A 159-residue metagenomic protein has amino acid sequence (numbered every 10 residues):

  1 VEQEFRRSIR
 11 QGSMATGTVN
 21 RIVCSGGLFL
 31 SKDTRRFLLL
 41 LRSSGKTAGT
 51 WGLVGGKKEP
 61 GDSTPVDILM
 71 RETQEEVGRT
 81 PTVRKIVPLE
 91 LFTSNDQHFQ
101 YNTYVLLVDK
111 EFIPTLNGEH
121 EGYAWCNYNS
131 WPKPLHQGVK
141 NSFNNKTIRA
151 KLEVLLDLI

Functional and structural regions predicted by a protein language model:
E2-L38: Conserved N-terminal beta-strand and adjoining loop/helix that marks the start of the Nudix/MutT-like hydrolase domain
R10, G17-T18, S31, T50 (+3 more regions): Catalytic phosphate/metal-binding cores of nucleic-acid and nucleotide-processing enzymes, i.e., regions that mediate
V19, G45, F92-D96: A short beta-turn/loop motif at secondary-structure boundaries
F29, L41, T103-L107, A124-N127: Short, well-ordered beta-strand micro-motif
L30-R36, G45-T47, E59, Q97 (+1 more regions): Short, charged/polar surface micro-motifs in flexible loops or helix N-caps
R35-R79: Conserved Nudix-box catalytic region and its N-terminal flanking loop in Nudix hydrolases and closely related
K46-W51, D96-Q97, Y101-T103, I113-I159: Nudix hydrolase/Nudix homology domain
T80-E90: A short coil-to-beta-strand element that immediately follows conserved catalytic motifs
